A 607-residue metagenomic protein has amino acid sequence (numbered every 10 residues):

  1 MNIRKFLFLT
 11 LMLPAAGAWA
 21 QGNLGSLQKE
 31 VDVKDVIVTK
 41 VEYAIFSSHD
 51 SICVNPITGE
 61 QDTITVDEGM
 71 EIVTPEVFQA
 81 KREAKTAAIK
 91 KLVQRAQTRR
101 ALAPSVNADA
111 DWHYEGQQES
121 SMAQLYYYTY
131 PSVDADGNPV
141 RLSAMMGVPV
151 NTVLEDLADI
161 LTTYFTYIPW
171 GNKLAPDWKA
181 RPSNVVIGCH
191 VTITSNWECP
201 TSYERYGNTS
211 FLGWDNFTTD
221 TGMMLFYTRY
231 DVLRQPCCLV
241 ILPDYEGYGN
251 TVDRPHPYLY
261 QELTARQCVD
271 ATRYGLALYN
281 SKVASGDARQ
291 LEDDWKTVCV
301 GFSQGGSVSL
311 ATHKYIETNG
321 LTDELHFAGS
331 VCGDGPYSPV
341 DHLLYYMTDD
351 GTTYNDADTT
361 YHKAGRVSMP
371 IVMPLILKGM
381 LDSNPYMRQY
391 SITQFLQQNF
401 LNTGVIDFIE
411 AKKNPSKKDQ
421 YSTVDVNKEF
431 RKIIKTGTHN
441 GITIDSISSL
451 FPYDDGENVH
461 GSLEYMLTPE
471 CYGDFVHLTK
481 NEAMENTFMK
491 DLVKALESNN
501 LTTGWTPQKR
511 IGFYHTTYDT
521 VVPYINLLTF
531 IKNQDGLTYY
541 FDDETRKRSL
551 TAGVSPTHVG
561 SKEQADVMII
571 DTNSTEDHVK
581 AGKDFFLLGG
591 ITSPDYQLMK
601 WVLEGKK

Functional and structural regions predicted by a protein language model:
Q21-P176: Catalytic-loop region of hydrolases
D134-R141, G147-Q235, V252: Short, surface-exposed "cap/lid" segments of acyl-processing enzymes
G222, Y258-V283: Alpha/beta-hydrolase active-site loop
R273-N355: Primarily recognizes the serine-hydrolase "nucleophile elbow" in alpha/beta-hydrolase and SGNH/GDSL folds
G333-G504: Accessory cap/linker subdomain of secreted extracellular hydrolases
L344, F488, V493-A495, V521 (+2 more regions): C-terminal catalytic histidine-bearing segment of alpha/beta-hydrolase fold enzymes
G512-D519: Short beta-strand/loop motif that positions the catalytic acidic residue of the alpha/beta-hydrolase fold
